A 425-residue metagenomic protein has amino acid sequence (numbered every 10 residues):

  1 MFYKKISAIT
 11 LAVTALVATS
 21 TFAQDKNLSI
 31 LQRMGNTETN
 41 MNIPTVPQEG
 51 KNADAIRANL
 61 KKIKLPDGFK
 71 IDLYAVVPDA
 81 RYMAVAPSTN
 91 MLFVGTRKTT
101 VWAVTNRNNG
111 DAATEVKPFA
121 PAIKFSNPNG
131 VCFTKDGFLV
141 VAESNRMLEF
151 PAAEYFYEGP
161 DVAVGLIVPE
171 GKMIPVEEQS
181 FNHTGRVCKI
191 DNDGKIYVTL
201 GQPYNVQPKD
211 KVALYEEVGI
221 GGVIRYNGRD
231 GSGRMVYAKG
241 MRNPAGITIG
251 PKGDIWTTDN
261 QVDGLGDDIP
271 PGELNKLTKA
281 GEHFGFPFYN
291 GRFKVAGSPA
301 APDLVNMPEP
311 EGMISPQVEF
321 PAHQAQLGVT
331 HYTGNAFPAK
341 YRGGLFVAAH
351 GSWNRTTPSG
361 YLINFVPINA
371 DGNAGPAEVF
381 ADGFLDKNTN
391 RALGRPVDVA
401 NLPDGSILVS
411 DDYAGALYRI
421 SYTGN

Functional and structural regions predicted by a protein language model:
D25-P66, G185, Q202-D210, V218-G231 (+4 more regions): Beta-propeller domain segments
L73-P78, F119-K124, I167-S180, V236-G240 (+3 more regions): Surface loop/turn motifs at the tips and blade-to-blade linkers of beta-strand repeat domains
M83, V131, C188, P244-I247 (+2 more regions): Hydrophobic core register within WD40 beta-propeller blades
P87-A113, Y155: Beta-propeller domains
P87-T89, F133-D136, I190-D193, I249-K252 (+2 more regions): Residue-level detector of Asp-centered blade-edge/turn motifs that repeat once per structural unit in beta-propeller
N90-G95, F138-V141, K195-T199, D254-T258 (+3 more regions): Conserved beta-propeller blade signature
E115-A122, S126-N127, C132, F138 (+1 more regions): Asp-box/WD-like beta-propeller blade repeats and closely related beta-sheet repeat scaffolds
A400-N425: Blade-level signature of beta-propeller repeat domains, shared across WD40, Kelch, NHL, RCC1 and BNR/Asp-box propellers
